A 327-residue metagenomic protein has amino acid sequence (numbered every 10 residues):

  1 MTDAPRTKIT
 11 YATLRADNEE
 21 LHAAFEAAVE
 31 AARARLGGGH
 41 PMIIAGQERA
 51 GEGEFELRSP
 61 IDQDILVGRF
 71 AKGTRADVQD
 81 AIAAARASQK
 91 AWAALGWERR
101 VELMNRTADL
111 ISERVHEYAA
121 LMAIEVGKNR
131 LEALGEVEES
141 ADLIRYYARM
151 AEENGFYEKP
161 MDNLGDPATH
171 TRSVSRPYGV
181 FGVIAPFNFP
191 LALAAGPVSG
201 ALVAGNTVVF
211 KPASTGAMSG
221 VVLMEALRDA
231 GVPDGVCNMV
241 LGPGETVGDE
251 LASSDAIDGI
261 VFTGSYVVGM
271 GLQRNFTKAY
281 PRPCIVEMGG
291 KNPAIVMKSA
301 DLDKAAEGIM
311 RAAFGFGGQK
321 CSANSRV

Functional and structural regions predicted by a protein language model:
M1-V67: Hydrophobic face of amphipathic alpha-helices that form TPR/SEL1-like repeat modules and related alpha-solenoid
R58, D62-E158: Glycine-rich loop-to-alpha-helix module at the N-terminal edge of alpha/beta enzyme cores
R58, L121, E136, Y147 (+9 more regions): Generic beta-strand/beta-sheet core signal
Y157-D234: Conserved small-residue-rich beta-alpha loop and adjacent elements that most often cradle the phosphate/pyrophosphate
H170-T171, N238-V261: A structured beta-alpha segment of the ubiquitous adenosine-cofactor-binding alpha/beta core
V198-S199, G248, S325: Generic hydrophobic/aromatic pocket-lining and core-packing "Φ" positions
G231, G259, V267-V327: ALDH superfamily catalytic-core signature
